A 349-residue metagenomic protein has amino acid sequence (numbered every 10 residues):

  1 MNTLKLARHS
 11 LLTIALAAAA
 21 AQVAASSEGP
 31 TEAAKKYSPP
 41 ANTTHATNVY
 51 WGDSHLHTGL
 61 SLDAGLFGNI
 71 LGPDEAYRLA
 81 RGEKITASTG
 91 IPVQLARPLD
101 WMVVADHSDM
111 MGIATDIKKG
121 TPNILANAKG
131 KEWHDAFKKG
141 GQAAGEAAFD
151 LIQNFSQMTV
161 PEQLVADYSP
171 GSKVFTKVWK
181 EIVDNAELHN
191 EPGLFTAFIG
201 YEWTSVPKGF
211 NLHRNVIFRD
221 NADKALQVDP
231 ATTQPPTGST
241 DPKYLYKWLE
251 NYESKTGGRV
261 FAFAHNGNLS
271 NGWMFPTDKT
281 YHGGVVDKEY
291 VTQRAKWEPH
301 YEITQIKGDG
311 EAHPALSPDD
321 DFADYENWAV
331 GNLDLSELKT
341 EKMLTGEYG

Functional and structural regions predicted by a protein language model:
M1-A25: Gram-negative bacterial Sec-dependent N-terminal signal peptides
S26-G349: Extended, charged catalytic domains and RNA/DNA-binding interfaces, predominantly in divalent-metal-using enzymes
